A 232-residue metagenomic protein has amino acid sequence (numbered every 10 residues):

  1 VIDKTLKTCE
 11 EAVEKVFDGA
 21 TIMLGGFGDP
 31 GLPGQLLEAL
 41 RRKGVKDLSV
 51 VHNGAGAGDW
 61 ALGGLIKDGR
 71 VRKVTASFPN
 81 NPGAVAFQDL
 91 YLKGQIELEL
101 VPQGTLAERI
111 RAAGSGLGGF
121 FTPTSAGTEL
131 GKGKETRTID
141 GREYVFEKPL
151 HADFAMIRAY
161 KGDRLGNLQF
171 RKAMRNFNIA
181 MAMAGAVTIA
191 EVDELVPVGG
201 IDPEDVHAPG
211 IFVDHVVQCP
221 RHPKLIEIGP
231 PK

Functional and structural regions predicted by a protein language model:
V1-K232: Conserved alpha/beta enzyme-core scaffold
